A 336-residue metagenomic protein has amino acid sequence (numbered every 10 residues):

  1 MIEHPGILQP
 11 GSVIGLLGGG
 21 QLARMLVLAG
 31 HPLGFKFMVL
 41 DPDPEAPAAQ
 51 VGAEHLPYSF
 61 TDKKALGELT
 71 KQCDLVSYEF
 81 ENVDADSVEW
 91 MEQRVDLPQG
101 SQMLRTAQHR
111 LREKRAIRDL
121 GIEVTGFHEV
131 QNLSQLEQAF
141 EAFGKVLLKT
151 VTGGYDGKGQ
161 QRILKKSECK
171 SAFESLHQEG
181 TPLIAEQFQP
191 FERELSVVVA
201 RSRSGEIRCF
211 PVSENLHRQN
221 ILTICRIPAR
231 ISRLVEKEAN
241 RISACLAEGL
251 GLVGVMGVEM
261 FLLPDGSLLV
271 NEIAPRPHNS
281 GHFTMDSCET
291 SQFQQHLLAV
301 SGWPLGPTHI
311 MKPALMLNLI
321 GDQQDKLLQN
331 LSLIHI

Functional and structural regions predicted by a protein language model:
M1-R115, D119, S134: ATP-binding N-terminal substructure of ATP-dependent carboxylate-amine bond-forming enzymes
G100-Q161, K166: A conserved helix-loop-beta module that forms one wall/lid of the active-site cleft in ATP-utilizing catalytic domains
E123-T125, F143-L148, G159-S196, F210-L250: Conserved ATP-binding module of the ATP-grasp superfamily
E168-K170, Q324-Q329: Short, conserved charged micro-motifs
R208, M256, L268-E272: Protein kinase-like catalytic core scaffold
E238-V258, P264, A274-D322: Active-site "cap" helix and flanking loop/linker of ATP-utilizing ligase/carboxylase catalytic domains
I334-I336: Conserved small/polar residues in nucleotide/adenosyl-binding loops
